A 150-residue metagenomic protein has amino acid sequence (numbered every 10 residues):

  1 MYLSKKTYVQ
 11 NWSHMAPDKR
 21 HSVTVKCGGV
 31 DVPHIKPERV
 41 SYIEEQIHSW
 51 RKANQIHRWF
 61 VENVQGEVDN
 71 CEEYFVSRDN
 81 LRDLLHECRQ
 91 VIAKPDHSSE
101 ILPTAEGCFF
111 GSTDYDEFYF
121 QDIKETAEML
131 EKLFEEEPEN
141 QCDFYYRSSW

Functional and structural regions predicted by a protein language model:
M1-W150: Acidic (Asp/Glu-rich) sequence patches and key acidic residues that form negatively charged surfaces used
